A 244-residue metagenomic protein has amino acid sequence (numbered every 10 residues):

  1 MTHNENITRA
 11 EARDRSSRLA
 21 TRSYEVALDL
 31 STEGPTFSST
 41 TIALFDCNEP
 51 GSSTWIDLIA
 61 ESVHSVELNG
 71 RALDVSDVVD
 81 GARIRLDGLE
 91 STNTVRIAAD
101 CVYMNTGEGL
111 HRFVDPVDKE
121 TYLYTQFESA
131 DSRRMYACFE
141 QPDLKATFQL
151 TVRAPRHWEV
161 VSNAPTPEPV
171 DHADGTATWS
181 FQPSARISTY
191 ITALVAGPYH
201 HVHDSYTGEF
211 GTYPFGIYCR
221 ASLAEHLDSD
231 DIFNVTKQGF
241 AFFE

Functional and structural regions predicted by a protein language model:
M1-E244: Acidic/His-enriched low-complexity segments
